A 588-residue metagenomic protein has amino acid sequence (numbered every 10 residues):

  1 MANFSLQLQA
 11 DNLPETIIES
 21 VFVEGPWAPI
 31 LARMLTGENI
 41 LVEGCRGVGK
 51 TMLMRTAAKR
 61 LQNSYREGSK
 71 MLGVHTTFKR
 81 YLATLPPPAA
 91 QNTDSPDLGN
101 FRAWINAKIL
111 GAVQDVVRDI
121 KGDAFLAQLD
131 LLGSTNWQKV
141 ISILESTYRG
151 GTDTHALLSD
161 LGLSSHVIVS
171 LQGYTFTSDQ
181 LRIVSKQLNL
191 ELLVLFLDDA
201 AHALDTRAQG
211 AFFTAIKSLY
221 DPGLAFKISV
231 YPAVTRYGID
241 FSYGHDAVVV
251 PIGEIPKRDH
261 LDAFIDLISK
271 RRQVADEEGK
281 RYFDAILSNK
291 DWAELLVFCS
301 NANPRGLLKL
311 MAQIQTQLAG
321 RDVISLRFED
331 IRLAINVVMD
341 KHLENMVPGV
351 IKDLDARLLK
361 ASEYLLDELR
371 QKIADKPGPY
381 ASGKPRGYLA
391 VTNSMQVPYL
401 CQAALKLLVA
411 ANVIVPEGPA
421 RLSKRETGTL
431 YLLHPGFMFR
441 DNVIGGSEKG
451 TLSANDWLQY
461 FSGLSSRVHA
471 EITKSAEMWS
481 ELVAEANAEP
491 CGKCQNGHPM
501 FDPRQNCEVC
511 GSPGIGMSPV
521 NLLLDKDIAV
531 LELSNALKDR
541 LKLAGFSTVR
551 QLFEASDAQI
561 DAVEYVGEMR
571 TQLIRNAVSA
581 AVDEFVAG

Functional and structural regions predicted by a protein language model:
M1-C45, R60-S69, V74, G588: A short, basic N-terminal segment
A2, T76, G306, T316 (+1 more regions): C-terminal leucine-rich, beta-strand-based interaction scaffolds used for sensing/assembly
C45-E191, P232, D246: P-loop NTPase nucleotide-binding core
G173-F196, A200-A293, V297-C299, V509: The catalytic "switch" region of P-loop NTPases
S300-M311: The conserved phosphate-sensing helix
P513-L543: Sterile Alpha Motif
L541-V563: A short amphipathic alpha-helix within small helical-bundle interaction modules
